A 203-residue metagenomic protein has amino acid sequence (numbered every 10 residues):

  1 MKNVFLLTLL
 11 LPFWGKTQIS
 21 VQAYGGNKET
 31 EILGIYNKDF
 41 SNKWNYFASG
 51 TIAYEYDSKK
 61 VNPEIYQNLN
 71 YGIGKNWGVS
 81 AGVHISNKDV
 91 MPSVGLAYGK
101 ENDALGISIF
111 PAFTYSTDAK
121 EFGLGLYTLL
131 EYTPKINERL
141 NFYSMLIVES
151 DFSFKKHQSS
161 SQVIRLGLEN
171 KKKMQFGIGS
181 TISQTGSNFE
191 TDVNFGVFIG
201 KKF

Functional and structural regions predicted by a protein language model:
M1-V21, F203: Bacterial Sec-dependent N-terminal signal peptides
Q18-Y66, N70-G72: Start-of-domain marker
A23-L33, Y54-P63, H84-S93, T114-G125 (+2 more regions): Solvent-exposed loop/turn segments connecting transmembrane beta-strands in outer-membrane beta-barrel proteins
K38, Y71, Y98-K100, L130-P134 (+2 more regions): Residue-level signature of outer-membrane beta-barrel architecture
N42-A48, K75-V79, D103-S108, K135-F142 (+1 more regions): Repeated loop/turn-to-beta-strand initiation elements of outer-membrane beta-barrel proteins
V79-G106: Ordered, amphipathic secondary-structure segments that act as subunit-interaction surfaces in large macromolecular
G99, D103-V148: Detector for outer-membrane/organellar transmembrane beta-barrel domains, recognizing the amphipathic beta-strand
T191-F203: Outer-membrane beta-barrel "beta-signal"
